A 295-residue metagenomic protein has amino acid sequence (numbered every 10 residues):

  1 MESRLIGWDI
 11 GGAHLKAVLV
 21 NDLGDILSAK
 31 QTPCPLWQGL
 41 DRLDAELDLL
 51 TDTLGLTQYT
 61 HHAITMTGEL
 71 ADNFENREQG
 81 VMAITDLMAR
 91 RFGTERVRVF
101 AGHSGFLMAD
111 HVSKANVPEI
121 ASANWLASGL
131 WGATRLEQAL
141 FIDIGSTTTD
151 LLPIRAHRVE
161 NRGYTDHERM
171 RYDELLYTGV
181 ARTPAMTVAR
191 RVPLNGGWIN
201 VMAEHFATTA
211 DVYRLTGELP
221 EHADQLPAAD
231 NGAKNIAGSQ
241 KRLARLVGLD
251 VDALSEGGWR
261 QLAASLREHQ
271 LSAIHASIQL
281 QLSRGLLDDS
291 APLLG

Functional and structural regions predicted by a protein language model:
M1-G12, V18-I142, L152-L294: Nucleotide/phosphate-binding catalytic cleft detector across ATP-hydrolyzing and phosphate-transferring enzymes
A13, T147: Conserved Rossmann-like nucleotide-cofactor binding loop
